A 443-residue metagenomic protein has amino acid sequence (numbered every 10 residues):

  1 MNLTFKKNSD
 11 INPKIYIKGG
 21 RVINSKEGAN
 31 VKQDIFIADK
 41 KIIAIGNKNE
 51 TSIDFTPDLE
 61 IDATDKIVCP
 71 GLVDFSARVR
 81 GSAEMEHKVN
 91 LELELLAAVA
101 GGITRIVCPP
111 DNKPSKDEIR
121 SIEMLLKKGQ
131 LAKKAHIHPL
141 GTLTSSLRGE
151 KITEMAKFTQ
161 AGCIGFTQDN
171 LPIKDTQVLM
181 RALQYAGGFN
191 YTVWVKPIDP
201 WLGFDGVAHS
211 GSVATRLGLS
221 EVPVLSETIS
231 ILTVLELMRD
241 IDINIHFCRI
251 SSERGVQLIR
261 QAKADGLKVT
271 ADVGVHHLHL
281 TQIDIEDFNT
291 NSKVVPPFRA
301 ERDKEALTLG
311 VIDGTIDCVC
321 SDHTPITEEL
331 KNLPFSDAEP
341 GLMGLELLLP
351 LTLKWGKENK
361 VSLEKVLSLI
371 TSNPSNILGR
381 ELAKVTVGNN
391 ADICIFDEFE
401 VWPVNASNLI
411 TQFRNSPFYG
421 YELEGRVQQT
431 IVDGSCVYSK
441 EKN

Functional and structural regions predicted by a protein language model:
M1-D54: N-terminal metal-binding scaffold of metallo-dependent hydrolase/deaminase domains
G20, K40, D65, S76 (+14 more regions): Divalent metal-coordination and catalytic microenvironments
E50-V68: Active-site metal-binding motif and surrounding structural segment of the metallo-beta-lactamase
A63-G129: Metal-associated gating/positioning segment near the N- to mid-region
I119-H136, Q184-V195, L347: Alpha-helix-loop-beta-strand connector modules within alpha/beta enzyme cores
M124, E150-V319: Histidine/acidic residue-rich metal-binding segments in metalloenzymes
R216-N244, I312-V319, T324-F399: His/Asp/Glu-enriched, well-ordered alpha-helical/loop segment that forms or immediately abuts the divalent-metal
P334-D337, N390-N443: C-terminal cap of metal-dependent C-N hydrolases
